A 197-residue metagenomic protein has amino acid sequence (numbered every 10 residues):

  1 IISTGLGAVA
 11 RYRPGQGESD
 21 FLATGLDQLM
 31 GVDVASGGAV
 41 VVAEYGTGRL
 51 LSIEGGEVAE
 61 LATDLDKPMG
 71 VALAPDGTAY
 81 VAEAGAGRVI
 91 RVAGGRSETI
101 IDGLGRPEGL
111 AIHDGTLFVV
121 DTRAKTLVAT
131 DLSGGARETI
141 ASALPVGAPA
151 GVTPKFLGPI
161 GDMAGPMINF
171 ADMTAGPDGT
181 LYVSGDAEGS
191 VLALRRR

Functional and structural regions predicted by a protein language model:
I1-A8, G25-A39, T47, D64-A79 (+3 more regions): Beta-rich, blade/repeat-based domains predominating in secreted/periplasmic proteins but also intracellular
T4-L6, Y45, A84, T122-R123 (+2 more regions): Short loop/turn segments immediately following the C-termini of beta-strands
L6, R11, D20-F21, G31 (+5 more regions): Extended charged/polar low-complexity repeat regions
A8-A10, G48-L50, G87-V89, K125-V128 (+1 more regions): Structural signal for beta-propeller blades
Y12-G17, I53-E57, V92-R96, D131-G135 (+1 more regions): Short loop/turn segments that connect beta-strands within beta-propeller blades
G17-A23, E57-T63, R96-D102, E138-I140 (+1 more regions): A short beta-strand motif characteristic of beta-propeller blades
R123, V128-A187, R197: C-terminal closing repeat unit and adjoining cap/tail of repeat-based domains
